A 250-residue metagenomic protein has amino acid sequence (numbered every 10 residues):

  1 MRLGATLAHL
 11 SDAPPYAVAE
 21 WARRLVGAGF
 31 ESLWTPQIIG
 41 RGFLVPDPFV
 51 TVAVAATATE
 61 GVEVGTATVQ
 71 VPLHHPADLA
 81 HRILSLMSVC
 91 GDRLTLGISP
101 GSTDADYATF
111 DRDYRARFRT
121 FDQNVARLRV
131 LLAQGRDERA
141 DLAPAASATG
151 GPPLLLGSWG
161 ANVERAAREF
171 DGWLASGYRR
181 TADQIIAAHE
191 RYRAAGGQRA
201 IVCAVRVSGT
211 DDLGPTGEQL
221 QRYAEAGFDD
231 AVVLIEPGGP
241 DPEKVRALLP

Functional and structural regions predicted by a protein language model:
M1-P250: Active-site-adjacent structural elements that line small-molecule/cofactor binding pockets in enzymes
